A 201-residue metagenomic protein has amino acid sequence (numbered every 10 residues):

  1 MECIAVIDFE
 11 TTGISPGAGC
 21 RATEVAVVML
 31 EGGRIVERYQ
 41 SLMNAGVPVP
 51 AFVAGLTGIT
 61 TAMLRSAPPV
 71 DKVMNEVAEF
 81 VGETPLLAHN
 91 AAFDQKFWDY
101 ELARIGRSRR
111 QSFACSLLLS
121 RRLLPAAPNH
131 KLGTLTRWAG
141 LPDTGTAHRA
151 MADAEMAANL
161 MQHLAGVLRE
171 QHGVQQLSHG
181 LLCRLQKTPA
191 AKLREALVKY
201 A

Functional and structural regions predicted by a protein language model:
M1-Q111, P125-H148: Conserved non-catalytic scaffold segment of RNase H-like nuclease domains
T11-G13, L118, M156: Short, glycine/acidic-enriched loop or turn micro-motifs at the edges of active sites
V73, R121, E155-M156: Short Asp/Glu-rich motifs
F97, E155-N159: Short amphipathic alpha-helical face segments that pack within enzyme cores and frequently flank/anchor catalytic
S108-S120: Conserved beta-strand -> loop -> alpha-helix junction used to position metal-binding or nucleic-acid-contacting
L118-R121, T134-R137, N159-Q162: Generic alpha-helical structural context detector
A152: Acidic donor-binding loop at a coil-to-helix junction in glycosyltransferase catalytic cores that engages
A158-A201: Acidic two-metal-ion nuclease catalytic site recognized across multiple nuclease folds, prominently DnaQ/RNase D-T
